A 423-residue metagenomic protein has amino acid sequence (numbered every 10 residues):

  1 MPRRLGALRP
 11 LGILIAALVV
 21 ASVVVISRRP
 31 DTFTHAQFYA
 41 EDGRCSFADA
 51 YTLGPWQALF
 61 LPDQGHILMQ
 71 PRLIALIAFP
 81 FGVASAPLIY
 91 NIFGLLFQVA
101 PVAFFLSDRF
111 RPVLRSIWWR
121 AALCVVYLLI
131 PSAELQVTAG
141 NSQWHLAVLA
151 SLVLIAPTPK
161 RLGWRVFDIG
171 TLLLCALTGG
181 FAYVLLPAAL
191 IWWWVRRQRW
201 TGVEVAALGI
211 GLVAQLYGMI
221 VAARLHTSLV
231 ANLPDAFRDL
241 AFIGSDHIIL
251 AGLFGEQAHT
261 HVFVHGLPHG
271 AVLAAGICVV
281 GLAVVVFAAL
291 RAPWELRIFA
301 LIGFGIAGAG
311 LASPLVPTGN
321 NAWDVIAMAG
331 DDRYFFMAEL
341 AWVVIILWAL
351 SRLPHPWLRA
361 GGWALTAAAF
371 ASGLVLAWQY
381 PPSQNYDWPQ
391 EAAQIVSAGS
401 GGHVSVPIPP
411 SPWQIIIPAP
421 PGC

Functional and structural regions predicted by a protein language model:
M1-S132, L162-V166, I191-W193, R199-V213 (+4 more regions): Intrinsically disordered, polar/acidic, low-complexity terminal segments
S27-P30, H145-L146, F181: An N-terminal structural lobe/cap that precedes and organizes the functional/catalytic core across diverse proteins
C45, L73-L76, V148, L186 (+3 more regions): Amphipathic alpha-helical segments that form well-ordered structural scaffolds and often line/cohere around active
G94-F104, D108, V113-T158, L177-T178 (+1 more regions): Membrane-interface micro-motifs in multi-pass membrane enzymes
L149, V153, G170-L173, L240 (+1 more regions): Structural preference for long, well-ordered alpha-helical segments in enzyme cores
L152, R165-I191: Membrane-interface alpha helices of multi-pass inner-membrane proteins
G170-A176, A329-R333, P356-T366: Functional transmembrane helices that form membrane-embedded active or gating regions
